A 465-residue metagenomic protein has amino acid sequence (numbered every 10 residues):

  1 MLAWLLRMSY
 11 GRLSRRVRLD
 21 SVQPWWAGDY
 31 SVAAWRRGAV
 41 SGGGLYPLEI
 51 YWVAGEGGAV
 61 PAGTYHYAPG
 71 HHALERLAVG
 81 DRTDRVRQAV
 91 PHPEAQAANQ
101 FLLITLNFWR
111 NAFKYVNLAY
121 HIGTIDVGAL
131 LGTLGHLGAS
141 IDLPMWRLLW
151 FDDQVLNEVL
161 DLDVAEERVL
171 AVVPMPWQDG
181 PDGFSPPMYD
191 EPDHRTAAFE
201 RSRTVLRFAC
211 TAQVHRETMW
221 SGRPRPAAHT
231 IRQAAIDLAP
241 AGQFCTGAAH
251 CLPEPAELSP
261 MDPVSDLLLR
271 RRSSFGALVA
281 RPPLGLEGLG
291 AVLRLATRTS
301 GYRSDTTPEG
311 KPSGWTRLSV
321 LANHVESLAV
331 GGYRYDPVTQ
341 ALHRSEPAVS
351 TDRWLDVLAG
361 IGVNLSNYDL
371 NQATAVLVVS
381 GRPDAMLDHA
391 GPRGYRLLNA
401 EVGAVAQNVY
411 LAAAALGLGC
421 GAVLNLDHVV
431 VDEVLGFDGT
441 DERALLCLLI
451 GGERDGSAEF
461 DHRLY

Functional and structural regions predicted by a protein language model:
M1-Y465: Acidic, surface-exposed loops and disordered segments
